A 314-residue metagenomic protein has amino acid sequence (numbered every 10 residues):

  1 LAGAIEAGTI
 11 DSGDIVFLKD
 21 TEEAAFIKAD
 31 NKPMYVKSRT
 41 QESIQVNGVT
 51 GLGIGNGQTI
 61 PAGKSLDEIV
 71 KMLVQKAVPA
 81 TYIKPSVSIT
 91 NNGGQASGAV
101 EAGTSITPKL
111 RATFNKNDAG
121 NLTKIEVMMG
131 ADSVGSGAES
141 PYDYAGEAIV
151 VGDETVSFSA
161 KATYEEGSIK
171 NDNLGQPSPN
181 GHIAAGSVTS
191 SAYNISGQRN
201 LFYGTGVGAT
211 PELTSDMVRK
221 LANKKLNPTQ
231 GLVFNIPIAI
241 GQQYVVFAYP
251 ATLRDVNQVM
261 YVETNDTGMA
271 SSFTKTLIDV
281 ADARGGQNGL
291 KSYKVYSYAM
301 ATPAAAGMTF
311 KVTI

Functional and structural regions predicted by a protein language model:
S12-S38: Short, surface-exposed terminal/edge motifs of secreted or surface/virion proteins that either
D67-T90: Proline/serine/threonine-rich low-complexity linkers at boundaries of modular beta-sandwich domains
V74-V78, L110-A119: Acidic, Ser/Thr
N91-P108: Short, solvent-exposed loop/linker segments at the N-terminal edge of repeated beta-sheet extracellular domains
N115-A131: Solvent-exposed loop/turn segments flanking beta-strands in beta-repeat/beta-sandwich domains
A131-D143: Short beta-strand segments within Ig-like beta-sandwich modules, predominantly Fibronectin type-III
Y144-S159, Y164-S178, Q287, S297-G307: Surface-exposed, short loops/turns at beta-strand junctions within beta-sandwich domains
L232-T264, F310: Surface-exposed beta-strand/loop patches in extracellular or lumenal glycoproteins
